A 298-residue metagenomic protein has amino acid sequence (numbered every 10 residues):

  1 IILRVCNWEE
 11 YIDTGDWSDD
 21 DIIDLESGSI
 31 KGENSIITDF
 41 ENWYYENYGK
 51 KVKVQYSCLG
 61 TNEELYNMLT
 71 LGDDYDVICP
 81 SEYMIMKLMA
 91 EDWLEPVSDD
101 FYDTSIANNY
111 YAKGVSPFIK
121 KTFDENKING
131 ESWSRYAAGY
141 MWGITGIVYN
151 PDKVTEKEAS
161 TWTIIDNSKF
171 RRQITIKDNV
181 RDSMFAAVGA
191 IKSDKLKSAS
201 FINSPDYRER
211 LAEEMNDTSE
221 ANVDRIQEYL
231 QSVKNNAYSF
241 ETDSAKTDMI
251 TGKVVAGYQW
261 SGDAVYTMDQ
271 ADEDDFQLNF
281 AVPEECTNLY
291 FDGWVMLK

Functional and structural regions predicted by a protein language model:
I1-K87, E91: Early extracytoplasmic/lumenal segment of secretory-pathway proteins
K51, Q55-Y66, Y83-W142, E156-T163: Hinge/lid segment of periplasmic solute-binding proteins
L71-C79, W93-L94, F170-R172, T251-Q259: Alpha-to-beta junction loops
G146-K153, G189-A190, F291-K298: A bilobed periplasmic-binding-protein/Venus flytrap-type ligand-binding module shared by bacterial periplasmic
D152-S160, K192-I202: Short helix-loop capping/hinge motifs at secondary-structure junctions, enriched in acidic/polar residues
T163-V180: Short loop->beta-strand "edge-of-pocket" segments that line small-molecule binding or catalytic clefts across diverse
I176, S183-A187, K195-N279: Ligand-binding pocket segment of bilobal, Venus flytrap-like solute-binding proteins
A271-K298: Extracytoplasmic/periplasmic substrate-recognition and gating elements
